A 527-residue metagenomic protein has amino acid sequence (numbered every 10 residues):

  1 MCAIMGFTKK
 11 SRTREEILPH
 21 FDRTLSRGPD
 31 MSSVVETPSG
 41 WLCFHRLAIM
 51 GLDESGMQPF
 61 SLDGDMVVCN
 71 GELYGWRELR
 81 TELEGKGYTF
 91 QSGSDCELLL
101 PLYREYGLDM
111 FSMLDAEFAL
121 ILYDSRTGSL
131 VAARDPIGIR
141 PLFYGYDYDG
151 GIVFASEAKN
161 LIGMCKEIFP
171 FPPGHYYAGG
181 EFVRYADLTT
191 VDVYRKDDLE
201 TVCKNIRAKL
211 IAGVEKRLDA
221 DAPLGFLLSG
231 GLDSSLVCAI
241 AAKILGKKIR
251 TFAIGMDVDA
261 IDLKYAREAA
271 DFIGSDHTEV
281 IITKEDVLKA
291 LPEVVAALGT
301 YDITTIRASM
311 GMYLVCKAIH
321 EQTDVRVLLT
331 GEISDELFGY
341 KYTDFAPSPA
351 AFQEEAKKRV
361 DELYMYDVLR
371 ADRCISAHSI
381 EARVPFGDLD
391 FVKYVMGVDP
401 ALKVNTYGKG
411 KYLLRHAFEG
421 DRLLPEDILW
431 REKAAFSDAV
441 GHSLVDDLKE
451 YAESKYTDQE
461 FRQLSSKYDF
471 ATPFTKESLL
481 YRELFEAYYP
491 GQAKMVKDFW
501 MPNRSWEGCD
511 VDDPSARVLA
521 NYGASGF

Functional and structural regions predicted by a protein language model:
M1-T300, Q322, R326: Cysteine-centered catalytic environments shared across enzyme families
G6-K9, L100, R104, L314-H320 (+5 more regions): Short, amphipathic alpha-helical segments that act as regulatory/interfacial helices in nucleotide-processing proteins
T13, S92-D95, L114, L199-I206 (+10 more regions): Hydrophobic (often cysteine-bearing) scaffold residues that line and stabilize catalytic clefts of nucleotide/cofactor
S33-T37, S112-A116, E167-P172, D219-L224 (+7 more regions): Short coil/turn segments at secondary-structure boundaries
L98, K209, G213, A269 (+4 more regions): Amphipathic alpha-helical segments that form well-ordered structural scaffolds and often line/cohere around active
E157-N160, E200-T201, A208-L224, V440-F527: Peripheral terminal appendages
V258-C316, Q322, G339-Q353, R373-C374 (+2 more regions): ATP-dependent adenylate-handling ligase core
V325-T330, S334-E354, E362-P473: Mid-to-C-terminal catalytic subdomains of enzymes that bind/position adenosyl phosphate moieties or nucleic-acid
